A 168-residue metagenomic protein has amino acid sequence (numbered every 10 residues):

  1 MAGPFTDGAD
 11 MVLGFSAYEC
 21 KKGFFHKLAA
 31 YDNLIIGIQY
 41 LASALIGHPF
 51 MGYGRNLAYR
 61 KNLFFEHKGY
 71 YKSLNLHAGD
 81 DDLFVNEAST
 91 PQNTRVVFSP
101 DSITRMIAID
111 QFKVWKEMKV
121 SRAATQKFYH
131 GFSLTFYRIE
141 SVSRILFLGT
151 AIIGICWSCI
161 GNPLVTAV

Functional and structural regions predicted by a protein language model:
F5, D10-G37, N62-F65, G69-L134: Catalytic donor/gating beta->alpha subdomain of glycosyltransferases that bind UDP-sugars
L28, R55, G154-I155: Hydrophobic alpha-helical transmembrane segments
Y40, G47-L57, K61: Glycine/small-residue-rich pyrophosphate-binding loop that anchors the diphosphate of NDP-sugar donors
A44-G47, P100: Short amphipathic alpha-helical segments at helix-loop
I46-H48, E87, M106-I107, F136-Y137 (+1 more regions): Juxtamembrane/interface motifs at transmembrane-helix termini
G131-S143: Membrane-interface anchor segments at the N-terminal boundary of transmembrane helices in multi-pass membrane enzymes
E140-V168: Membrane-embedded multi-pass helical conduit in multi-pass membrane proteins, especially envelope-biosynthetic
